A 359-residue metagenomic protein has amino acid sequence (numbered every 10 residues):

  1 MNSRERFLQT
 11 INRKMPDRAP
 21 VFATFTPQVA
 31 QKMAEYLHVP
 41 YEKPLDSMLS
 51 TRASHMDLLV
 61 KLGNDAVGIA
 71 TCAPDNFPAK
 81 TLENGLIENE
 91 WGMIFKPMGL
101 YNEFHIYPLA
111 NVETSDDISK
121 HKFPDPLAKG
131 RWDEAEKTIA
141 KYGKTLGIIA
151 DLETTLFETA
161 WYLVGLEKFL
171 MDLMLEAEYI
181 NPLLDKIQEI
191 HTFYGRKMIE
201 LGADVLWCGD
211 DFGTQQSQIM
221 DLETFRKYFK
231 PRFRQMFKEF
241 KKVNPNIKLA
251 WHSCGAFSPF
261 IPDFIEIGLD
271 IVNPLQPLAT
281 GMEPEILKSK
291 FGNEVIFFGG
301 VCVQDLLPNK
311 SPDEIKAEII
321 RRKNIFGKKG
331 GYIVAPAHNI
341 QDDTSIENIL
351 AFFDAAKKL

Functional and structural regions predicted by a protein language model:
M1-P44, E88, P97, Y101-E103 (+1 more regions): Active-site loop segments of alpha/beta catalytic cores
E42-S47, R52: Short, structured active-site "lid" loops
T51-A70, E200: Catalytic domains of carbohydrate-active enzymes, especially glycoside hydrolases
I69-L86: Short acidic, Pro/Gly- and aromatic-enriched capping/linker segments at domain boundaries
Y107: Catalytic and substrate-binding clefts that recognize carbohydrates or anionic sugar/phosphate headgroups
